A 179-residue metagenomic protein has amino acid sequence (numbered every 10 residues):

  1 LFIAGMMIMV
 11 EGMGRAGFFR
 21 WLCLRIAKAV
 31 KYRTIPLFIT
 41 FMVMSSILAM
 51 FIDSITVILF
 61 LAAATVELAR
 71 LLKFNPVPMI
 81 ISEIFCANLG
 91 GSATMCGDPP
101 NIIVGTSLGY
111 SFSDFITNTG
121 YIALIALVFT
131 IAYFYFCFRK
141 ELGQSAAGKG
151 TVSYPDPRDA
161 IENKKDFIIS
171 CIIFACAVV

Functional and structural regions predicted by a protein language model:
L1-N75: Membrane-embedded alpha-helical segments and adjacent helix-loop junctions characteristic of multi-pass solute
L1-R15, G120-L127, I131-V179: Hydrophobic transmembrane alpha-helices of multi-pass small-molecule transporters
K31, I35, K73, V77 (+1 more regions): Membrane-interface helix-boundary signature
I35-V43, V57, I80-I81, I116 (+3 more regions): Hydrophobic alpha-helical transmembrane segments
M44-D53, I84-C96, V179: Transmembrane alpha-helix interface/packing and boundary motifs in multi-pass membrane proteins, characterized by
L68-E141, A147, R158: Membrane-core helix-loop-helix motifs of multi-pass transport proteins
